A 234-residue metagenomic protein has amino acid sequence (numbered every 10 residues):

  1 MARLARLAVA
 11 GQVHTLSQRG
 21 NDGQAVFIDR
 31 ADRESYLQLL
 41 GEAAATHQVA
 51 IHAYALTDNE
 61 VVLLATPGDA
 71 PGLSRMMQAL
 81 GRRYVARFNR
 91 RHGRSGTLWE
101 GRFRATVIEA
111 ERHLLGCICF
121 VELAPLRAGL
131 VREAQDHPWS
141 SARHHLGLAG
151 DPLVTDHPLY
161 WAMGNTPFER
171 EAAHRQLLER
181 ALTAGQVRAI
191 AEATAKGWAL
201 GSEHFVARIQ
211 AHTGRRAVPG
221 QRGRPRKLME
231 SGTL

Functional and structural regions predicted by a protein language model:
M1-D58, T66-L234: Short Pro-Cys-Gly-centered "Cys-loop" motif that presents a nucleophilic cysteine in a tight turn
